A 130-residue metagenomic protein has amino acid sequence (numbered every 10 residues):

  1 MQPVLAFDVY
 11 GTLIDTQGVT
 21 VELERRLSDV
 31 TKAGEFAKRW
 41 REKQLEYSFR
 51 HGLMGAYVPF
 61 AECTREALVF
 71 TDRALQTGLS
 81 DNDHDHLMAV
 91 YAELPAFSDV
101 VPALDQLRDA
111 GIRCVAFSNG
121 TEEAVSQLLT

Functional and structural regions predicted by a protein language model:
M1-L45: Active-site neighborhood of HAD-like aspartate-dependent phosphohydrolases
T12, Y57, A61, E93: Aromatic-acidic/polar surface patches that form glycan- and anion
D15, Y47-H51, A96-D99: Generic structural "secondary-structure junction" signal
L23-E24, W40-Q44, T64, D72 (+2 more regions): Hydrophobic alpha-helical core bundles mediating ligand binding, dimerization, or RNAP-core interactions
S28, G34, E46-D85: A metal-dependent, Asp-based hydrolase signature
N82-P95, V100-L129: Substrate-recognition element of Asp-dependent hydrolases with the DxDx(T/V) motif
